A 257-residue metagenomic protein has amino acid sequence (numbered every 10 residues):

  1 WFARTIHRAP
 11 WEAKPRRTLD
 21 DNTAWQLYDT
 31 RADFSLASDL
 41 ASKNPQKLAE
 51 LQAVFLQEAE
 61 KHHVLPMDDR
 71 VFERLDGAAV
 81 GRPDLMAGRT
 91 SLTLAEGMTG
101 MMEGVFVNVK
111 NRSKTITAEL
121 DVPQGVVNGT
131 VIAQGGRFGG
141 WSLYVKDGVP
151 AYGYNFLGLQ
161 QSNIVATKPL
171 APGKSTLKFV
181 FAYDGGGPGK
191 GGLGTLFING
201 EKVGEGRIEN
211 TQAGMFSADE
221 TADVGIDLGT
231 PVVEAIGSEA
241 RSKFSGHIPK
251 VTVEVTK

Functional and structural regions predicted by a protein language model:
W1-A41, K47: C-terminal, low-complexity/hydrophilic appendages and adjacent surface loops of extracellular/periplasmic anionic
L27-D29, D33, L51, A118 (+2 more regions): Hydrophobic, well-ordered secondary-structure elements that form the walls of internal hydrophobic environments
A32, L56-H63: Sec-exported extracytoplasmic/periplasmic mature domains
K43-Q57: A non-catalytic, amphipathic alpha-helix used as a structural packing/dimerization or gating element in enzyme scaffolds
P66-D69: Short, glycine/acidic-rich hinge or "gate" loops at secondary-structure transitions that mediate conformational
V71, L75-K257: Extracellular glycan-associated modules
